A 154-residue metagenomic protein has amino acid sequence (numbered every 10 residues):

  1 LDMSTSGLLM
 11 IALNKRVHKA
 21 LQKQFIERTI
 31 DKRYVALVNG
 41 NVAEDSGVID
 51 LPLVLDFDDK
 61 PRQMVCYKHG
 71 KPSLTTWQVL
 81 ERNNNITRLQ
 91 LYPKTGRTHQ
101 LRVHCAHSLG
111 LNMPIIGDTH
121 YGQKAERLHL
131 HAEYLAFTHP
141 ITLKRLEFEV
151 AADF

Functional and structural regions predicted by a protein language model:
L1-F154: RNA pseudouridine synthases
